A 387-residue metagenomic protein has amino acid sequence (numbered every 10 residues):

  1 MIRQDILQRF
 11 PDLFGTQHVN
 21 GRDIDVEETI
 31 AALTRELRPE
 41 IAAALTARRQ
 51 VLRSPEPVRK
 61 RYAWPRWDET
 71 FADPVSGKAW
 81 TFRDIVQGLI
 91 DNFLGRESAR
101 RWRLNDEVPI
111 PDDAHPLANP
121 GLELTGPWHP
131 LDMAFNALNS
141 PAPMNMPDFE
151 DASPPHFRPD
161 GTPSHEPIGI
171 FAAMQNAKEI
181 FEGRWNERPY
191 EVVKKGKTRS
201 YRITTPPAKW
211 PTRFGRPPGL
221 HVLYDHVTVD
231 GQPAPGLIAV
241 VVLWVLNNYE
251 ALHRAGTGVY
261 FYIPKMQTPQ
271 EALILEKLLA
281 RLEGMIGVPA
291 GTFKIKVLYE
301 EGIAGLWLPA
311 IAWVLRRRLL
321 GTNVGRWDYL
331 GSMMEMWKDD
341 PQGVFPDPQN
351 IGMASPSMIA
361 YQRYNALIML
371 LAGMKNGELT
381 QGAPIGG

Functional and structural regions predicted by a protein language model:
I2-D12, H18-N20, D25, F71 (+6 more regions): Conserved alpha/beta-domain cores
V19-A99: Low-complexity, highly charged intrinsically disordered N-terminal segments that act as targeting/localization
V58-F82, N139-P141, R158-A177: Glycine-rich loop at the start of a catalytic domain that most often binds anionic cofactors/ligands
G77, D84, S98-I110, P116 (+2 more regions): N-terminal active-site wall of soluble small-molecule enzyme domains
